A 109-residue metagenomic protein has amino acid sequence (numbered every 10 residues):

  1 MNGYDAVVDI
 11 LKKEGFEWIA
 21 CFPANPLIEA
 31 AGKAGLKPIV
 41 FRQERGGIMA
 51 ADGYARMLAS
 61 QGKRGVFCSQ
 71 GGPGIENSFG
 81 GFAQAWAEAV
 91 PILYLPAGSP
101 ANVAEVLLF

Functional and structural regions predicted by a protein language model:
M1-F109: N-terminal alpha/beta PP-like core and its mobile active-site loop of ThDP/TPP-dependent enzymes
